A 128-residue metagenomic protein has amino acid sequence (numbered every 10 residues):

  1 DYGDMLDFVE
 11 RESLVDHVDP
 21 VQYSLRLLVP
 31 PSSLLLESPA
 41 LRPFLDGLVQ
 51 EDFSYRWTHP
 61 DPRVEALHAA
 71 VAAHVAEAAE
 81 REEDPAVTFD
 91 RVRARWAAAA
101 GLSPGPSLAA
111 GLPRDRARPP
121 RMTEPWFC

Functional and structural regions predicted by a protein language model:
D1-S32: Conserved C-terminal portion of the radical SAM core fold that forms the substrate/S-adenosylmethionine-binding
L34-C128: Radical SAM enzyme core and accessory elements
